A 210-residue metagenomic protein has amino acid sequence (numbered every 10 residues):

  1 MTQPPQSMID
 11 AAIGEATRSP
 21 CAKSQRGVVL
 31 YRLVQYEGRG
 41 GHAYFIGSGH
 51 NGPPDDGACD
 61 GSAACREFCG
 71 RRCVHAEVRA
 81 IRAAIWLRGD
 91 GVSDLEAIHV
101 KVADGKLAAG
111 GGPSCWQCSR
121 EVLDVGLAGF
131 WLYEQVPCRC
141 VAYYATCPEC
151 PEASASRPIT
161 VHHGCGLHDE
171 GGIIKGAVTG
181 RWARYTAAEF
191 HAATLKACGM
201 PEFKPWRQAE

Functional and structural regions predicted by a protein language model:
M1-E210: Zinc-dependent deaminase catalytic domain
